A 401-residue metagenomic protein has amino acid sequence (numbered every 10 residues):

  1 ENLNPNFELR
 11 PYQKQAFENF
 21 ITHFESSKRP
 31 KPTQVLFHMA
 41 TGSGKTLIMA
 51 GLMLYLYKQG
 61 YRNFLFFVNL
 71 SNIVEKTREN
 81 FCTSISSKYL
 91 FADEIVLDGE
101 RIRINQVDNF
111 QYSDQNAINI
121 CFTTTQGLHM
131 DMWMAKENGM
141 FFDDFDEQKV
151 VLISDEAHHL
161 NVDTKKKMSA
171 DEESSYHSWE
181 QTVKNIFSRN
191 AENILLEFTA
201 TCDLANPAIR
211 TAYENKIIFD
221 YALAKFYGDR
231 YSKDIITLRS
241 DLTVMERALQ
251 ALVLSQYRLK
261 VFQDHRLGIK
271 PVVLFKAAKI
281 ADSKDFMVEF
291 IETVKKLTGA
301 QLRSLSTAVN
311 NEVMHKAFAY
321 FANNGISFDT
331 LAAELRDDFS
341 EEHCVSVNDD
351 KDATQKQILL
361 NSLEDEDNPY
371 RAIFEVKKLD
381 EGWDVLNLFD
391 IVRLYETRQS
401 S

Functional and structural regions predicted by a protein language model:
N6-K31: N-terminal pre-P-loop "Q-motif" helix
R29-L52: Walker A/P-loop
R29-P32, D114-I118, M134-V151, F339 (+1 more regions): Short basic/glycine-enriched coil/helix segment immediately N-terminal to the Walker B
T46-L47, S346-S401: Conserved RecA-like P-loop NTPase helicase motor core
L54, S71, R78-E79, F122-F262 (+3 more regions): Signature of the SF2 helicase/ATPase Hel1-core->accessory helical subdomain module
G60-L90, G127, A278-A281: Conserved Walker A/P-loop ATP-binding site and its immediately adjacent core in helicase/helicase-like ATPase domains
V68, I95-L97, R101-I104, M168-S169 (+1 more regions): Conserved C-terminal RecA-like helicase domain
K88-W133: Inter-Walker segment of RecA-like/P-loop motor cores
